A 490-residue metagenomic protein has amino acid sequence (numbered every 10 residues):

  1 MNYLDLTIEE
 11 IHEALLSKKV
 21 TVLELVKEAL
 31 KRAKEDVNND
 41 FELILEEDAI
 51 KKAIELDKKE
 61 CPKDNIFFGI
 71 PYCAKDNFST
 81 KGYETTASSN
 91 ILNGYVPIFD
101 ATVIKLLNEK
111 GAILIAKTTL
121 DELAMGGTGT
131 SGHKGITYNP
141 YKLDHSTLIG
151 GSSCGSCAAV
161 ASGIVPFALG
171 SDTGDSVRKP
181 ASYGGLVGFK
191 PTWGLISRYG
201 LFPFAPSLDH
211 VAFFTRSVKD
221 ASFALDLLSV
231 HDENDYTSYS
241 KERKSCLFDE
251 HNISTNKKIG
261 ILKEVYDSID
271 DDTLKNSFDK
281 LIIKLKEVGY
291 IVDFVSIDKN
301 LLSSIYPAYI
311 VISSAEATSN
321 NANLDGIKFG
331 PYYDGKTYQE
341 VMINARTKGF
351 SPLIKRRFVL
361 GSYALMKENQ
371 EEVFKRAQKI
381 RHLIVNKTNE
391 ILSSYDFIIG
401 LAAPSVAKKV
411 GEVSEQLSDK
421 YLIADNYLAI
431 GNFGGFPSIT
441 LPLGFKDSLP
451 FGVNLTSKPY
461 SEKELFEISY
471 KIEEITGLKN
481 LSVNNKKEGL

Functional and structural regions predicted by a protein language model:
M1-V96, A101, L120-G126, T237-K244 (+4 more regions): Short, well-ordered alpha-helical
H12-E13, D325-F433, S482-K486: Serine-dependent amide/ester hydrolase catalytic core
V22-K27, I54-K58, D270-D298, G330-P331 (+3 more regions): Acyltransferase
A29, A49, K75, L107 (+4 more regions): Conserved hydrophobic/aromatic pocket- or pore-lining residues that grip, position, or stack substrates in active sites
F67-A87, I253-G260, V311, A315-H382 (+1 more regions): Short helix-loop capping/hinge segments that flank enzyme active sites or metal/cofactor-binding pockets
F67-V211, L262-E264, A315, G400-S418: Short glycine/serine-rich loop/turn segments
E109, S162, P166-S268, D279-V288 (+3 more regions): Structural helix-boundary/capping segments
Y290-Y309, L443: Short connector loops at secondary-structure junctions
